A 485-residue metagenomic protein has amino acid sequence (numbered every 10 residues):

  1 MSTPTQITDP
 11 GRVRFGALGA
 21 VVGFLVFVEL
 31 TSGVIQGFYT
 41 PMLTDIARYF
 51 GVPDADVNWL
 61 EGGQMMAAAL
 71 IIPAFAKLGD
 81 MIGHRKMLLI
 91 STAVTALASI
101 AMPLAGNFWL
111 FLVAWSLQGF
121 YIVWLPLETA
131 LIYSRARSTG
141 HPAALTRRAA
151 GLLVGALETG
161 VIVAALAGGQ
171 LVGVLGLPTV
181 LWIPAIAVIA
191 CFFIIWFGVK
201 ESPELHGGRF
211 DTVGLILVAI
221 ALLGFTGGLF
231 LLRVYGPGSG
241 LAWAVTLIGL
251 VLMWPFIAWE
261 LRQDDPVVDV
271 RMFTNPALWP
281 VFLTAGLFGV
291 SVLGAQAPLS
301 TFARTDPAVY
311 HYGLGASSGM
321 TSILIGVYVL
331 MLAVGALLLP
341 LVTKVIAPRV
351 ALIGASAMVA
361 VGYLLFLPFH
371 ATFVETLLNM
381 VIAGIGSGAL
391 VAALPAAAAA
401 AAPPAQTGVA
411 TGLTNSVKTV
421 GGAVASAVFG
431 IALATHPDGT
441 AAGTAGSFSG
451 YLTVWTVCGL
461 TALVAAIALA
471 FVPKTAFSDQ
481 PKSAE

Functional and structural regions predicted by a protein language model:
M1-V34, R48: Cytosolic juxtamembrane N-terminal segment immediately preceding the first transmembrane helix of multi-pass
L18-G33, Y39-L43, A98, V267-D438 (+1 more regions): 12-transmembrane solute porter fold
T40-L70, F108-L110, G319-I323: Extracellular/periplasmic helix-loop-helix junction of adjacent transmembrane segments in MFS-like secondary
G62-K77, Y121-A130, G326-L338: Central cavity-lining transmembrane alpha-helices of secondary-active solute carriers, predominantly the Major
L70-W109: Conserved MFS/SLC helix-loop-helix module at the cytosolic interface between two early adjacent transmembrane helices
L97-A101, W109-Y121, V374-I382: Paired small-residue
L117-G155, L205-G207: Cytoplasmic helix-loop-helix junction between adjacent transmembrane helices in 12-TM secondary transporters
L157-E158, G173-L283, S291: Hydrophobic transmembrane-helix bundles of small-molecule transporters
